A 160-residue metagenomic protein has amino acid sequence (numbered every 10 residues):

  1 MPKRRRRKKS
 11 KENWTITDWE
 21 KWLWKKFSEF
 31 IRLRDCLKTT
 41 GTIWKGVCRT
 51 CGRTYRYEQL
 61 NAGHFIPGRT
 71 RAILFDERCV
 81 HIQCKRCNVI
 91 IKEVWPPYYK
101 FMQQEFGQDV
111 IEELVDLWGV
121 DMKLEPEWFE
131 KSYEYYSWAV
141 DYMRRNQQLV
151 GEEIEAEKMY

Functional and structural regions predicted by a protein language model:
M1-F30, D35-T39, G52-T54, V115-Y160: A boundary/linker detector
S10-I16, F65-G68, C84: Short, flexible active-site loops
W19, A72, I90: Conserved aromatic-histidine-acidic binding/catalytic patches
K25, E29, L33, G46-R49 (+3 more regions): Internal, well-ordered alpha-helical scaffold/interface segments that support domain packing or protein-protein contacts
G41-V80: Histidine-centered nuclease catalytic patch
R56, V80-G107: Short Cys/His-centered divalent metal-binding micro-motifs
G68-I82, Q103-W118: Short microdomains enriched in Cys/His and/or Lys/Arg
